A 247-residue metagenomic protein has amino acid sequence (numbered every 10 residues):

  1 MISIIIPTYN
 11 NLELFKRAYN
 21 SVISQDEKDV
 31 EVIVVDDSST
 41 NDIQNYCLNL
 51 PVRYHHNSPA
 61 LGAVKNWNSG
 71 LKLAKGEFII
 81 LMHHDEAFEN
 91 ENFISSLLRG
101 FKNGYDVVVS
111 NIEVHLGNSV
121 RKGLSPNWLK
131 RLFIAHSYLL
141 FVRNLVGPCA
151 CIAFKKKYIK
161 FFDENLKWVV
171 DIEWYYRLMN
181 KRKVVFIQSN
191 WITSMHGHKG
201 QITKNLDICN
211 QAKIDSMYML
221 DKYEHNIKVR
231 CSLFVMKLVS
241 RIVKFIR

Functional and structural regions predicted by a protein language model:
M1-S21: N-proximal low-complexity "stem/linker" segments adjacent to membrane-targeting elements
Y19-N20, Q44, N68, G76 (+1 more regions): Short alpha-helix within the catalytic core of nucleotide-sugar-dependent glycosyltransferases
N20-D29: Short, acidic, metal-binding catalytic loop of nucleotide-sugar glycosyltransferases
V35-Q44, P59, H83: A conserved acidic beta->alpha catalytic loop
N57-A74: Glycine-rich, basic loop-to-helix element that forms the pyrophosphate-binding segment of sugar-nucleotide handling
I79: Short aromatic/hydrophobic "clamp" motif used to bind/position activated sugar donors
A87, E91-K122: Conserved donor NDP-sugar-binding/catalytic core segment of glycosyltransferases
S110, W128-C209: Conserved nucleotide-sugar donor-binding catalytic segment
